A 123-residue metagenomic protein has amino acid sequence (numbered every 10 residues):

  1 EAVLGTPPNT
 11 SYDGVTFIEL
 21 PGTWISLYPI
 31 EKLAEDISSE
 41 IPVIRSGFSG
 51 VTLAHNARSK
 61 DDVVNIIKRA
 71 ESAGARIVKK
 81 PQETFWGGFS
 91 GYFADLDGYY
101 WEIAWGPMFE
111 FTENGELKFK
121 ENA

Functional and structural regions predicted by a protein language model:
E1-A34: Core segments of cupin and vicinal oxygen chelate
T16-E19, S39-R69, F89-A94: Vicinal oxygen chelate
T23-I25, V51, L96, W101: Change "...and in nucleic-acid phosphodiester-cleaving endonucleases..." to "...and in nucleic-acid processing enzymes
S26-Y28, A54, A104: Residues in well-ordered beta-strands of folded domains
K32, R58, G106-M108: Short coil/turn motifs at secondary-structure junctions
A34-E40, E110-T112: A short, acidic/glycine-rich surface segment
I67-A123: Vicinal oxygen chelate
